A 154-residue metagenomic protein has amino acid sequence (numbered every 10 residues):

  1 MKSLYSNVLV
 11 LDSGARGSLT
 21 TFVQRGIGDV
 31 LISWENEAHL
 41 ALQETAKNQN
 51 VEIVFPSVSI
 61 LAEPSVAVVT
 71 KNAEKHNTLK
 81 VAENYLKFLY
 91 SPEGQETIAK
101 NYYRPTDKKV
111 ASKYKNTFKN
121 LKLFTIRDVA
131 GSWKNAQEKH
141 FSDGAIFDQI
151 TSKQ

Functional and structural regions predicted by a protein language model:
M1-P56: Ligand-binding pocket segment of bilobal, Venus flytrap-like solute-binding proteins
L11-D12, L31, P56-S59, K75-A82 (+1 more regions): Solvent-exposed, acidic/flexible segments
N36-L40, V58-L61, N72-E74, R104: Solvent-exposed loop/turn segments at secondary-structure junctions within structured extracellular/periplasmic domains
T45-A46, V58-I60, K115-F118: A generic structural signal for short, solvent-exposed coil/turn residues that cap or connect secondary-structure
A62-V66: Small-molecule pocket liners
N72-Q154: Extracellular/periplasmic juxtamembrane helices and adjacent flexible linkers that interface with membrane partners
